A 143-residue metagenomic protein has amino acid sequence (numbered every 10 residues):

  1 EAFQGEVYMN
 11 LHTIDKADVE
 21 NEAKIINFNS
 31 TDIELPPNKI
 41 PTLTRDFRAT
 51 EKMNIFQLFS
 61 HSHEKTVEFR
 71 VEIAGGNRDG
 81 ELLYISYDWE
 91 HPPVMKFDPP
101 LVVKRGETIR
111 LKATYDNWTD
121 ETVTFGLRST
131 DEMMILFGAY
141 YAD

Functional and structural regions predicted by a protein language model:
E1-D143: Beta-strand-centric surfaces of beta-sandwich/beta-rich domains
